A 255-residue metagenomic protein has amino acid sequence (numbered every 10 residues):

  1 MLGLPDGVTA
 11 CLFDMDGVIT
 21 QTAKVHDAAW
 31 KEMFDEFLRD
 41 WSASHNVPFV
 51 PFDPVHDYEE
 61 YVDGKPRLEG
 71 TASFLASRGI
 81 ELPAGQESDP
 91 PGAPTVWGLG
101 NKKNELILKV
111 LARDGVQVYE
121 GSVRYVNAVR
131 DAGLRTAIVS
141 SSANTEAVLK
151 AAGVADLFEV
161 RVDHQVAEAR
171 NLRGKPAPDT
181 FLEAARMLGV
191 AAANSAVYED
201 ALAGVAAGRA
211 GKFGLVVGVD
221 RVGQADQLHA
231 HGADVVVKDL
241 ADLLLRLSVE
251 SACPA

Functional and structural regions predicted by a protein language model:
M1-A10, N127, E146-A255: Asp-based, Mg2+/Mn2+-dependent phosphohydrolase catalytic module
L2-E120: N-terminal helical cap/lid subdomain that shapes the substrate entry/recognition surface in HAD-like hydrolases
G7, R113, A132-G133, H231: Structured helix-beta-strand junction loops
Q21-T22, A137-S141, E199, D220: Small/polar loops that bind or transfer phosphate-bearing groups
V25, P66, Q117, R124 (+3 more regions): Short alpha-helical
W30, S122-A152, G208: Substrate-recognition element of Asp-dependent hydrolases with the DxDx(T/V) motif
Y61, K65, R113, V139 (+2 more regions): Residues at alpha-helix boundaries and the short loops/turns that link adjacent helices
L111-Q117, V139, R173, G214: Short, flexible loop segments at the rims of nucleotide/cofactor-binding pockets, characterized by
